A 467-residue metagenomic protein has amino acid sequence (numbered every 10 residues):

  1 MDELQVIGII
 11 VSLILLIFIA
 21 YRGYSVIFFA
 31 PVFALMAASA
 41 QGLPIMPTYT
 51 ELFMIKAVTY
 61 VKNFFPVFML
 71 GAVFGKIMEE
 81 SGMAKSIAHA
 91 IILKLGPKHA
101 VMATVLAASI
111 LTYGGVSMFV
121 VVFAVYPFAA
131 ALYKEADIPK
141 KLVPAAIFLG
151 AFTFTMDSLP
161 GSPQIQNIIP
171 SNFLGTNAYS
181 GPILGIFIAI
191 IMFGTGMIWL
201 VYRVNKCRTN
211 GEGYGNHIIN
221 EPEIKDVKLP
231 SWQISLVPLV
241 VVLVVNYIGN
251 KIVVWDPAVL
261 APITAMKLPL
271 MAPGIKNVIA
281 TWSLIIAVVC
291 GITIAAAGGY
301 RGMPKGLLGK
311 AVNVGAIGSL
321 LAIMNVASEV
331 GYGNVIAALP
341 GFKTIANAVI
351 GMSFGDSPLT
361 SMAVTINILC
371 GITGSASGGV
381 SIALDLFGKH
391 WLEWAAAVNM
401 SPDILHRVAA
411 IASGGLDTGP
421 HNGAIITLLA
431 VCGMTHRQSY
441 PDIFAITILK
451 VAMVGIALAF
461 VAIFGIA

Functional and structural regions predicted by a protein language model:
D2-E3, A40-Q41, I183-A311, T427 (+3 more regions): Long, contiguous bundles of hydrophobic transmembrane helices that form the permeation core of multi-pass
G8-A20, P31-S39, L70-V73, A108-T112 (+7 more regions): Hydrophobic core segments of alpha-helical transmembrane domains in multi-pass membrane transport and ion-translocation
R22-V26, V61-F64, G75-K85, T112-A124 (+7 more regions): Short helix-coil transition sites and intra-membrane helix breaks within transmembrane domains of multi-pass
F28-P31, T50-K85, G274-G341, I372: Core transmembrane alpha-helical segments of multi-pass membrane transporters/permeases
F65-G71, K94-A131, I323-G331, I350-E393: Hydrophobic alpha-helical transmembrane segments of multi-pass integral membrane proteins, predominantly secondary
A72-V73, S86-A88, V120-L132, G161-F173 (+2 more regions): Re-entrant/interfacial helical elements at transmembrane boundaries that shape and gate the permeation pathway
K98-L111, I138-T155, G181-I186, I190 (+2 more regions): Alpha-helical transmembrane segments of multi-pass membrane proteins
A130-L236, A410, G414, G423-V461 (+1 more regions): Membrane-core helix-loop-helix motifs of multi-pass transport proteins
